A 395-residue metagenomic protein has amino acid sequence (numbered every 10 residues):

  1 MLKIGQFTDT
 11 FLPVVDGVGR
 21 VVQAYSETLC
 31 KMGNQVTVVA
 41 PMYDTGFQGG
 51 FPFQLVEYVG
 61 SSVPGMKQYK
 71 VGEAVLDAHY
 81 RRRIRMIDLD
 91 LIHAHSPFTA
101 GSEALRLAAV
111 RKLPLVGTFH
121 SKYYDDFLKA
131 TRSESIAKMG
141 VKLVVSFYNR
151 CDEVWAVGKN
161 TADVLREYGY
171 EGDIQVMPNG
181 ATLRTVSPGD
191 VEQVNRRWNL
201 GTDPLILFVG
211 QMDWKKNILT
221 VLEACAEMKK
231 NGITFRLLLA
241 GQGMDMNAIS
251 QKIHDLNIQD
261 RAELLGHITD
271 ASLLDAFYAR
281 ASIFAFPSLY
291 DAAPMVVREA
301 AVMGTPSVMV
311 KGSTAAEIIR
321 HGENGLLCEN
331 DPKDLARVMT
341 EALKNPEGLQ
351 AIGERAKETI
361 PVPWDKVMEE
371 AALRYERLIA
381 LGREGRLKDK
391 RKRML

Functional and structural regions predicted by a protein language model:
M1-G46, F51-E57, D365, E369 (+1 more regions): N-terminal subdomain of nucleotide-sugar transferases
A40, V56-V59, K142-D190, L200-G201: Donor nucleotide-sugar binding/catalytic pocket of nucleotide-sugar-dependent glycosyltransferases
Y148, H267, D275-A281: Short alpha-helical donor nucleotide-sugar binding micro-motif in glycosyltransferases
S250-I268: Nucleotide-activated donor-binding/catalytic signature segment of Leloir-type glycosyltransferases, i.e., the conserved
L289: Aromatic "clamp/platform" in nucleotide-sugar-dependent glycosyltransferases that forms part of the donor/acceptor
V297, P306-V310: Short hydrophobic beta-strand element within catalytic cores of glycosyltransferases and related nucleotide-activated
H321-G322, L326-P332, E341-P346: Conserved acidic donor-binding segment of nucleotide-sugar-dependent glycosyltransferases
G348-V362, K366: A short, well-ordered alpha-helix in the C-terminal region of glycosyltransferases
